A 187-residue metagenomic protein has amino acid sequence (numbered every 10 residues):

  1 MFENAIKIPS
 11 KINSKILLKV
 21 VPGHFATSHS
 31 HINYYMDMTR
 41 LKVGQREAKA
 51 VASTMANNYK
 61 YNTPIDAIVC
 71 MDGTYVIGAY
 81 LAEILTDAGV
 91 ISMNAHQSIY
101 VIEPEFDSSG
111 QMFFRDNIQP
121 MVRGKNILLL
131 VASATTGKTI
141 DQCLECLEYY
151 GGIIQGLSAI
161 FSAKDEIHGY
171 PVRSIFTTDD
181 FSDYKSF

Functional and structural regions predicted by a protein language model:
M1-I12, D141-F187: PRPP-dependent phosphoribosyltransferase catalytic core
M1-P64: Active-site-facing substrate-recognition patch
N57, E83, D87, E145 (+1 more regions): Short, well-ordered alpha-helices that flank and scaffold nucleotide-derived cofactor binding pockets
K60, D116-M121, Y184-S186: Short amphipathic alpha-helix with an adjacent loop that forms part of the alpha/beta core around
T63-G73: Short glycine-rich phosphate-binding loop at a beta-alpha junction
D66, K125, Q155: Conserved acidic residues
C70, L129-L130: Hydrophobic Val/Ile/Leu positions in short beta-strands of Rossmann-like dinucleotide-binding domains
Y75-L128, T136-D141: Short, glycine/charge-rich flexible loops or terminal/linker lids adjacent to PRPP-binding catalytic cores
